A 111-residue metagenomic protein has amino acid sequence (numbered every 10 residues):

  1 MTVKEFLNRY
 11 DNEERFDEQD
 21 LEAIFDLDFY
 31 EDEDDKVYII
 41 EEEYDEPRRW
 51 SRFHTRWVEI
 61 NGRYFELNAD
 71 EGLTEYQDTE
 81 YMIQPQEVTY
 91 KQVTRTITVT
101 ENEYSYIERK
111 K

Functional and structural regions predicted by a protein language model:
T2-Y38: Negatively charged, low-complexity tracts enriched in Asp/Glu with abundant Ser/Thr
K4, F16-D20, N68, T74-Q77 (+1 more regions): Generic marker of "main functional regions" within proteins
E33-P85: Acidic, low-complexity, intrinsically disordered interaction modules
Q77-K111: Mixed-charge, Lys/Arg-enriched low-complexity segments
